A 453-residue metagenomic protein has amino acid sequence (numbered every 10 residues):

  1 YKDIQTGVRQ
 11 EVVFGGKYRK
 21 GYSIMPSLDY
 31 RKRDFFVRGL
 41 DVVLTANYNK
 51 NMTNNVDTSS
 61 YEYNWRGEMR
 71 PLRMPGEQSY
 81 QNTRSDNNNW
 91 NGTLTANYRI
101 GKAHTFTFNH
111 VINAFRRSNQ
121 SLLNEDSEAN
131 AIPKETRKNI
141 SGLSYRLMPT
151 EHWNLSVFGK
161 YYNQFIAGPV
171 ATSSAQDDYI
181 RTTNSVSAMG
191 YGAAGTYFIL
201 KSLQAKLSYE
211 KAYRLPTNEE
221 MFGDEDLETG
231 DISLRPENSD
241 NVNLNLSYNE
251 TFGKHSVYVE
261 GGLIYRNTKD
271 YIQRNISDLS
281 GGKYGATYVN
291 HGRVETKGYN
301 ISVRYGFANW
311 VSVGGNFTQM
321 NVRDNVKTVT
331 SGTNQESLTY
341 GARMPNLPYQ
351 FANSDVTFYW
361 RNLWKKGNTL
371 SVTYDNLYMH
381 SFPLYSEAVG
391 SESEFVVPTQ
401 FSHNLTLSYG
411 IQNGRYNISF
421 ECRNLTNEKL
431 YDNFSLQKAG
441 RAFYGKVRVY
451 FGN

Functional and structural regions predicted by a protein language model:
Y1-F14, N54-Y63, E68-M69, S118-D126 (+7 more regions): Outer-membrane beta-barrel translocator domains and adjoining extracellular loop/strand segments of Gram-negative
Y1-K2, F14-A175, I180-R181, S187-A188 (+6 more regions): Face-selective signature of the C-terminal outer-membrane beta-barrel domain
R9-Y18, G76-T83, L123-I132, S144 (+7 more regions): Extracellular loop and loop/strand-boundary signature of outer-membrane beta-barrel proteins
R19, L207, R235-L244, A308 (+2 more regions): Conserved C-terminal beta-signal and adjacent last beta-strands/turns of outer-membrane beta-barrel proteins
Y22-L28, N88-L94, R137-L143, Y161 (+8 more regions): Hydrophobic, lipid-facing positions within transmembrane beta-strands of outer-membrane proteins
R33-V37, R99-A103, M148-N154, F198-S202 (+9 more regions): Outer-membrane beta-barrel channels and translocator barrels
F198, Q204-E210, P236-K297, T318: Membrane-embedded beta-barrel scaffold of Gram-negative outer-membrane proteins
V259, I264-N267, T287-P383: Gram-negative outer-membrane beta-barrel transporters
